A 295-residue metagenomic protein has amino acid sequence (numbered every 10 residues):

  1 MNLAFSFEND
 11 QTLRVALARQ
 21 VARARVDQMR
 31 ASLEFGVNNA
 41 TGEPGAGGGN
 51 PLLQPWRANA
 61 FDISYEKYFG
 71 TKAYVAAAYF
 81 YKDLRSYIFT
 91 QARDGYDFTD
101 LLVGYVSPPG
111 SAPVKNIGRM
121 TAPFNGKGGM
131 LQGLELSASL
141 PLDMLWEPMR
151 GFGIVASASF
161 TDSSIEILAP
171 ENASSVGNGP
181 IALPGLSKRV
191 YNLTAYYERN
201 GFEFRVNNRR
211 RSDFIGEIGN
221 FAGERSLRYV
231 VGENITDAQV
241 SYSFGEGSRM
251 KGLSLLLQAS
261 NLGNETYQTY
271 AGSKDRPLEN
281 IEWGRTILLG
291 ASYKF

Functional and structural regions predicted by a protein language model:
M1-F5, I63-K67, Y79, L136-L140 (+6 more regions): Residues on the lipid-exposed face of transmembrane beta-strands in outer-membrane beta-barrel proteins
F7-D10, K72, D143-I154, L168 (+1 more regions): Short loop/turn motifs that connect adjacent beta-strands in outer-membrane beta-barrel proteins
D10, A18-A24, A31, G70-K72 (+5 more regions): Structural signature of outer-membrane beta-barrel domains
V21-A76, F80-L84, S107-L142, L183-R189 (+1 more regions): Outer-membrane beta-barrel signature, preferentially recognizing the C-terminal barrel domain of Gram-negative
V26-S32, N39-G42, I88-D94, M149-R150 (+3 more regions): Outer-membrane beta-barrel translocator domains and adjoining extracellular loop/strand segments of Gram-negative
A46-P51, R119-N125, A173-I181, G223-R228 (+1 more regions): Extracellular loop and loop/strand-boundary signature of outer-membrane beta-barrel proteins
Y81-D83, L101-I218, Q258: Gram-negative outer-membrane beta-barrel transporters
D83-S86, F152, R209-G219, Y242-F295: C-terminal beta-signal and adjacent terminal beta-strands/loops of Gram-negative outer-membrane beta-barrel proteins
